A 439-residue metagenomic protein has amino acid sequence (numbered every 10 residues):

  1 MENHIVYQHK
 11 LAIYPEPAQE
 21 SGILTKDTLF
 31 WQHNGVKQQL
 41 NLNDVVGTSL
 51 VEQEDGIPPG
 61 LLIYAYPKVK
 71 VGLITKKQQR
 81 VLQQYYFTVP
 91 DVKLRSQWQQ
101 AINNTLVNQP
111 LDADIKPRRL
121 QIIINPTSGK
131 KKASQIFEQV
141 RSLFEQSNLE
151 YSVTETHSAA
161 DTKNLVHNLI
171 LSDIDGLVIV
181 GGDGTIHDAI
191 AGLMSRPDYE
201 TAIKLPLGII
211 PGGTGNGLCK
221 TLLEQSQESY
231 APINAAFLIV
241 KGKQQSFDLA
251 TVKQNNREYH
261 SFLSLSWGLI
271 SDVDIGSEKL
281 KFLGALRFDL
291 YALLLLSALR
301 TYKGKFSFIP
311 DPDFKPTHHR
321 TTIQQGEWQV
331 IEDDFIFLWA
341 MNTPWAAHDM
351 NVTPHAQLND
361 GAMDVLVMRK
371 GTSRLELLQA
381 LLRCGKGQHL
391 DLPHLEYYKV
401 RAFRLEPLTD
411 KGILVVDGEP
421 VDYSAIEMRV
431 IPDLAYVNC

Functional and structural regions predicted by a protein language model:
M1-V180, H187, A191: ATP/NTP phosphate-donor binding region
R95-Q100, K399-R401, L405-C439: Generic C-terminus detector
T156, L193-A340: Catalytic core of DAGKc-family lipid kinases
A235, I239-G242, Y291-P310, D360-G412: Catalytic phosphate-donor-binding core of small-molecule kinases
S266, I270, W339-H355, P420: Glycine-rich phosphate/pyrophosphate-binding beta-alpha loops
L295-L296, N342, D349, D433: Catalytic core of tubulin tyrosine ligase-like
I309-D311, A340-W345, H355, M368-T372: Histidine- and/or cysteine-centered catalytic micro-motif in compact active-site loops
Q329, V352-D360: Active-site loop ensemble at the mouth of alpha/beta enzyme cores that anchors a bound cofactor
